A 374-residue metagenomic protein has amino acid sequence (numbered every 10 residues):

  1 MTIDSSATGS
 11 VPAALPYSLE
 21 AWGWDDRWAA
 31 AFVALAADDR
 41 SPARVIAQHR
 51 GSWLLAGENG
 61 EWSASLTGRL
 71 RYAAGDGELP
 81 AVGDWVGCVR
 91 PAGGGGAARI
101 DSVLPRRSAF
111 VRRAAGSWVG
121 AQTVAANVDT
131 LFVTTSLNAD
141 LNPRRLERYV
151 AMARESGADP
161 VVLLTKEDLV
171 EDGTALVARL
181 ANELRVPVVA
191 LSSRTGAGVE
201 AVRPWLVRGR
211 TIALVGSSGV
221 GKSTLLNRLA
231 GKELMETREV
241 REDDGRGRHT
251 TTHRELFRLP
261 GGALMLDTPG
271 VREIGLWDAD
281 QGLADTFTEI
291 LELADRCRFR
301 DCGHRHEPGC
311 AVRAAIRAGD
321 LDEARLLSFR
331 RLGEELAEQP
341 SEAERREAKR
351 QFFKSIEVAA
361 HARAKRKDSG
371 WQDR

Functional and structural regions predicted by a protein language model:
M1-W22, A36-D39, G68-R69, A74-W85 (+9 more regions): Helix-rich effector regions associated with P-loop NTPase G domains
R44-Q48, V103, V240: Residue-level recognition of beta-strand microenvironments
G51-L55: Short aromatic-glycine-enriched beta-strand elements
E61-R69: A short macromolecule-binding patch
R90-G96, L137-A139, S218: Short, charged beta-turn/beta-strand-edge "cap" motif at the junction between a beta-strand and an adjacent loop
R144-R154: Histidine-anchored nucleotide/phosphate-binding helix
D159, K166-V220: Canonical P-loop GTPase G-domain recognition
K222-R238: A conserved segment at the C-terminal end of the G1
